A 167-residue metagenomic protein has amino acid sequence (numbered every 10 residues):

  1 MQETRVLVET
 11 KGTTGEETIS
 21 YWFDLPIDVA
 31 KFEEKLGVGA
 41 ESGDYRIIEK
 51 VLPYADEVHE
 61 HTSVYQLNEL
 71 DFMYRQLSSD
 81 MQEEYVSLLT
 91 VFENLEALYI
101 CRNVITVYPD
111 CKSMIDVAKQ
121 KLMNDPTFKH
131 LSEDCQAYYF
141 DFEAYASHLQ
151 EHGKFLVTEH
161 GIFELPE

Functional and structural regions predicted by a protein language model:
M1-G43: N-terminal ordered "arm"
Q2-T4, G39, Y54-T62, Q82 (+2 more regions): Non-transmembrane, interaction-prone alpha-helical and coil segments associated with secretion and export
K31-L95: Structured domain cores in non-transmembrane regions
E49, V86-S87, C101, E133-D134 (+1 more regions): Short coil/turn segments at secondary-structure boundaries
Y85-V86, T90-P126, P166: Extracytoplasmic/secretory-pathway segments with low complexity and glycosylation-like composition
K119-E167: Acidic, proline/glycine-rich low-complexity IDRs
